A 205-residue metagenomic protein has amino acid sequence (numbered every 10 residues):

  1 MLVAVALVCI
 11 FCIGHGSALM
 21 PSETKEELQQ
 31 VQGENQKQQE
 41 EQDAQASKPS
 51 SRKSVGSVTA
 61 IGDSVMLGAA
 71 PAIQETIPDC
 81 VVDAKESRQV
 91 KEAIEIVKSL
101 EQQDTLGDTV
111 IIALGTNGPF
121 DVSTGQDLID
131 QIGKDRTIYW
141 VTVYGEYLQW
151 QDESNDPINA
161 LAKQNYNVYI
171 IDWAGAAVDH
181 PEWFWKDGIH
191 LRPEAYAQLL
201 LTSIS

Functional and structural regions predicted by a protein language model:
M1-T59, Q103-L106, N165: N-terminal secretory targeting modules
G14, A93-I96, A197, S203: Glycine-centered structural positions embedded in regular secondary structure
S51-D127, G145-D152, D156: Conserved SGNH/GDSL esterase-like catalytic core that processes O-acyl groups on lipids and polysaccharides
T59-I61, Y139, Y169-I171: Hydrophobic/aromatic beta-strand patches that form the interior of the parallel beta-sheet core in alpha/beta enzyme
K134-T137: A short helix->loop->beta-strand "cap" motif at the edges of active sites that frequently abuts
Q151, N155-S205: Catalytic His-Asp segment of secreted/periplasmic serine-dependent ester chemistry enzymes
